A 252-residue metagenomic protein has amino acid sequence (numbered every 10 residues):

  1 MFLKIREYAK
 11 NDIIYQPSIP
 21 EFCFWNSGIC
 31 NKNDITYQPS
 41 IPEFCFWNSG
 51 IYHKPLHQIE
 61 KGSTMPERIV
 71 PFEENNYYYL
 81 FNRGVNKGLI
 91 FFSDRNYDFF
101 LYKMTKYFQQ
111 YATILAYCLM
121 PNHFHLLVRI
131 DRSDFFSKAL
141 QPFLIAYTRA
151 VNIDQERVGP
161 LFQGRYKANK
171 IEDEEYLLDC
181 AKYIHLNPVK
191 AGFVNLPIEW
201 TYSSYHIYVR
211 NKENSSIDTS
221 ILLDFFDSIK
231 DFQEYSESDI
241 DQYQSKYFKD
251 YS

Functional and structural regions predicted by a protein language model:
M1-Y78, N82-A116, M120, I130-S252: Short Pro-Cys-Gly-centered "Cys-loop" motif that presents a nucleophilic cysteine in a tight turn
